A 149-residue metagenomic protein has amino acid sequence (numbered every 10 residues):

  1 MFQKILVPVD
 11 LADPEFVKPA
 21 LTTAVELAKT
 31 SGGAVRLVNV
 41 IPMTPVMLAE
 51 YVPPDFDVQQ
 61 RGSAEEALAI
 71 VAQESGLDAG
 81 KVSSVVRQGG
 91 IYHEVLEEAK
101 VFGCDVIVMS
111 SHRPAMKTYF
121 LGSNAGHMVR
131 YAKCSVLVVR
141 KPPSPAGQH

Functional and structural regions predicted by a protein language model:
M1-K18, Y131-H149: Intrinsically disordered or low-complexity boundary/linker segments at protein termini and domain junctions
Q3-Y51: Small/aliphatic-rich secondary-structure junction motif
N39, S110-H112, R140-K141: Short secondary-structure boundary segments
N39-E66, P145-H149: Acidic, proline/glycine-rich short linear motifs
P53-F56, V101-F102, A125-H127: Short, hinge-like loop/turn segments at secondary-structure boundaries
Q73-I107, P114, P143-H149: Structural beta-alpha unit
M109-H127, P145-A146: Glycine-rich, Arg-bearing micro-motifs that act as flexible, cationic patches
